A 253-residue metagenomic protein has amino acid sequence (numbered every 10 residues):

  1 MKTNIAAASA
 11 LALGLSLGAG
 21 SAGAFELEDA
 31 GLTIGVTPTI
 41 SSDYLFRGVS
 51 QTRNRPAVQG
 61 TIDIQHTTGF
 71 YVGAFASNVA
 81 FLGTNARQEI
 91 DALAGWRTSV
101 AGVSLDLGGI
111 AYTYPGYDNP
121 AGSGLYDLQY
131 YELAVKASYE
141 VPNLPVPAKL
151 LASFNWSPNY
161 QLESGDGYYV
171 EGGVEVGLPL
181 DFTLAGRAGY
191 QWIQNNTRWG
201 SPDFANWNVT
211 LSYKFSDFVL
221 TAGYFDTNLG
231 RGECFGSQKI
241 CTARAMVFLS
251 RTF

Functional and structural regions predicted by a protein language model:
M1-T33: Cleavable N-terminal export/targeting peptides
F25-A80: Short glycine/proline- and aromatic-enriched beta-strand/turn motifs that initiate or cap beta-hairpins
A30-L32, N54-V58, A86-I90, V103 (+5 more regions): Residues that define the transmembrane beta-barrel architecture of outer-membrane proteins
P38-S42, G60-H66, A92-T98, G109 (+5 more regions): Residues on the lipid-exposed face of transmembrane beta-strands in outer-membrane beta-barrel proteins
I40-F46, A76-A80, T98, A111-G116 (+6 more regions): Transmembrane beta-strands of outer-membrane beta-barrel pores
Q51, G83-G165, G236: Outer-membrane pore/translocation modules
T68-A74, A101-L107, P142-A152, L180-G186 (+1 more regions): Repeated loop/turn-to-beta-strand initiation elements of outer-membrane beta-barrel proteins
V209-F218, Y224, K239-F253: Outer-membrane beta-barrel "beta-signal"
